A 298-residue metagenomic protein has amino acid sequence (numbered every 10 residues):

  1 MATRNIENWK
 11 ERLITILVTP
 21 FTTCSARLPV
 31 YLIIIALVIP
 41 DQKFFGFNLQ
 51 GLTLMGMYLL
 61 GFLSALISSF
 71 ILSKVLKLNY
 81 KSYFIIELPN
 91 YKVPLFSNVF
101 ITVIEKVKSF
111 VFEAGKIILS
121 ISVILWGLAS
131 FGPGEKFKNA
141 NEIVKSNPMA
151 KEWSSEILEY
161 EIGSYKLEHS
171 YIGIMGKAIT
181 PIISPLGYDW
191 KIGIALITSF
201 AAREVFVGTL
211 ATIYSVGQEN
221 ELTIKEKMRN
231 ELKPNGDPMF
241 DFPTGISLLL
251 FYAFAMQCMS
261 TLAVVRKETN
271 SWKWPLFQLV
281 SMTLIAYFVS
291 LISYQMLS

Functional and structural regions predicted by a protein language model:
M1, L78-T102, A150, Y214-K227: Juxtamembrane inter-helical linkers in multi-pass membrane proteins
M1-T15, G127-T283: Extended, low-charge hydrophobic alpha-helical regions
R4-T22, N48-T53, I85-F110, V265-S281: Membrane-interface segments at loop-to-transmembrane junctions
N5-I6, F21, S25-T53, S260-S271 (+1 more regions): Transmembrane helix-loop junctions at the membrane interface of multipass transporters and ion channels
T19, F44, N48-L60, S64 (+7 more regions): Alpha-helical transmembrane segments of multi-pass inner-membrane proteins, especially transporters/permeases
L28, F62-L66, F70, I118 (+6 more regions): Transmembrane alpha-helical segments of multi-pass membrane transport proteins and ion-pumping complexes
I35-V38, M57-I71, S120-S130, L248-F254 (+1 more regions): Hydrophobic core segments of alpha-helical transmembrane domains in multi-pass membrane transport and ion-translocation
L52, G56, S69, S73-Y83 (+2 more regions): Long hydrophobic segments that form regular secondary structure
